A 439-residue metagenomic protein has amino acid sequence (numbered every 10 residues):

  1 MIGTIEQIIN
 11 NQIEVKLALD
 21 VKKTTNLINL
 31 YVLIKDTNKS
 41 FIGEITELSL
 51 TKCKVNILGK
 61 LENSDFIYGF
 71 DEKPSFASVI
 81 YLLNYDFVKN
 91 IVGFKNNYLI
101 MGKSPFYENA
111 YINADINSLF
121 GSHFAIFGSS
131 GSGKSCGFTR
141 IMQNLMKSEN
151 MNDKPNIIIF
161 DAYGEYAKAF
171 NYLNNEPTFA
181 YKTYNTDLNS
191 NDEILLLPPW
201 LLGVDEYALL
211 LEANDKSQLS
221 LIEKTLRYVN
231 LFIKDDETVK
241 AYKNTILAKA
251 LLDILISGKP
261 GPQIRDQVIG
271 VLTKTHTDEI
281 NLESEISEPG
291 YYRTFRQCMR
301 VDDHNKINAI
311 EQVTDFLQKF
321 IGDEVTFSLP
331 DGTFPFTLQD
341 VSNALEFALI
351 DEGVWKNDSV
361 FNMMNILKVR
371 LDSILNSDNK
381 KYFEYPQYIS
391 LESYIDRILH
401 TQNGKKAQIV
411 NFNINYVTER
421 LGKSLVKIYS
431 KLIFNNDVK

Functional and structural regions predicted by a protein language model:
M1-I91: Long, basic/Gly/Ser/Thr-rich N-terminal segments that mediate initial subcellular attachment or targeting
I8-I9, S118-F120, W200-V204: Surface-exposed beta-strand-to-loop junctions that form interaction patches on eukaryotic regulatory domains
T25, D65, H123, S135 (+2 more regions): Short helix/loop capping segments that flank catalytic or ligand/cofactor-binding pockets
S40, N109-Y111, I409: Short, mixed charged/polar active-site loops that provide acid/base catalysis or chelate metal/phosphate cofactors
D65-H123: P-loop NTP-binding catalytic core
I100-D187, F434: Glycine-rich phosphate-binding loop of nucleotide-binding enzymes
G164-K168, P198-K439: P-loop NTPase motor domains
T186-L201: A short, charged helix-loop
